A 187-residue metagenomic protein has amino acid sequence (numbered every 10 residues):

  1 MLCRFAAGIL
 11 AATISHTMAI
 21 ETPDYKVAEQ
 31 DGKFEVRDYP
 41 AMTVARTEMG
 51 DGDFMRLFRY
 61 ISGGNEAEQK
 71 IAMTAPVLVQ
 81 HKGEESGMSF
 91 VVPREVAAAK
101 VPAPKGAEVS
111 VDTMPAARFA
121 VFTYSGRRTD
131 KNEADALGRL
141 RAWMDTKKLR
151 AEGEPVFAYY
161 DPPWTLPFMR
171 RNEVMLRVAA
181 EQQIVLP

Functional and structural regions predicted by a protein language model:
L2-P187: A solvent-exposed interaction/effector surface
